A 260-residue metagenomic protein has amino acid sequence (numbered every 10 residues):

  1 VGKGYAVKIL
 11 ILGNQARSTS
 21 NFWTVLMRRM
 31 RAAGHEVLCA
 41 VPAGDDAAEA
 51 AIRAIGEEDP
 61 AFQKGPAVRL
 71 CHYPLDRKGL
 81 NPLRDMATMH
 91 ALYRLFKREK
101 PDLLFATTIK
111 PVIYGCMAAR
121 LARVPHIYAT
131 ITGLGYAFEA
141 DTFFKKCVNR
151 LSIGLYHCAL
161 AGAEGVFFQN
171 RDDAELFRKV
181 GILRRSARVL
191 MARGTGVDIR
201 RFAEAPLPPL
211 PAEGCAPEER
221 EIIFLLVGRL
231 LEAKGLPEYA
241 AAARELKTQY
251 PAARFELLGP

Functional and structural regions predicted by a protein language model:
V1-G44, L246: N-terminal subdomain of nucleotide-sugar transferases
N14-T19, L75-L80, L121-K146, E164-G165 (+1 more regions): A short, histidine- and acid-enriched strand-loop-helix "catalytic/donor-clamping" loop that lines the nucleotide-sugar
S20-V25, I222, L226-E245: A conserved mid-protein helix/loop that constitutes part of the nucleotide-sugar donor-binding site
R28-A33, H90-Y93, K146-G165: Membrane-proximal helix-turn-helix segments that form the acceptor-binding/catalytic region of lipid-linked
A32-A33, V37-R84: Conserved nucleotide-sugar phosphate-binding/catalytic loop shared by glycosyltransferases and other
A40-D46, V227, R254-P260: Glycosyltransferase donor-sugar binding loop
C71, I153-P208: Donor nucleotide-sugar binding/catalytic pocket of nucleotide-sugar-dependent glycosyltransferases
A106-V112, I131: Short His-centered aromatic/hydrophobic patch
